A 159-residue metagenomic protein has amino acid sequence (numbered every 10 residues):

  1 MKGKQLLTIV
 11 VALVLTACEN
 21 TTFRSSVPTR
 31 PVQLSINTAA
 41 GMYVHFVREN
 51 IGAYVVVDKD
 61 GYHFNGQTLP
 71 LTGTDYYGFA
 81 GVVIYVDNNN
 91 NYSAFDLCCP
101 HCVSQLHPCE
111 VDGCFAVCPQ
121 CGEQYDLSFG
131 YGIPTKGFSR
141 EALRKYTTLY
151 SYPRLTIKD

Functional and structural regions predicted by a protein language model:
M1-L7: Bacterial N-terminal signal peptides that target proteins for export
V14-A17: C-terminal motif of bacterial Sec signal peptides marking the signal peptidase cleavage site
T21-V111, F129, R144-D159: N-terminal pre-ligand scaffold of iron-sulfur
C102, Q120-E123: Short Cys/His-rich metal-coordination motifs, predominantly Zn2+-binding knuckles/fingers
V111-C121: A short beta-strand-loop micro-motif that forms or neighbors metal/cofactor- and ligand-binding patches at active-site
Y125-K136: Short metal-binding segments enriched for Cys and/or His
T135-L143: Flexible linker/context regions in extracytoplasmic redox proteins
